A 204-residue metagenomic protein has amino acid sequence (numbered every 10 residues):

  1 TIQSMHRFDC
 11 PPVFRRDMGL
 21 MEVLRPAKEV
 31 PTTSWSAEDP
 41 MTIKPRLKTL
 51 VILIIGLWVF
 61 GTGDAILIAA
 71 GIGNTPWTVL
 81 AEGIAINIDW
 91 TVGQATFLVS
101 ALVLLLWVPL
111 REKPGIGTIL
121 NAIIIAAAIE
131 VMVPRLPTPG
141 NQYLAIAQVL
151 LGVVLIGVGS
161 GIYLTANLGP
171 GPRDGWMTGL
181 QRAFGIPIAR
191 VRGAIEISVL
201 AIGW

Functional and structural regions predicted by a protein language model:
T1-P12, R16-M18: N-terminal amphipathic/hydrophobic targeting modules at extreme N-termini, encompassing cleavable Sec/SRP-type signal
F14-W204: Core subunits and conserved enzymes of cellular information-processing and envelope-translocation systems across
